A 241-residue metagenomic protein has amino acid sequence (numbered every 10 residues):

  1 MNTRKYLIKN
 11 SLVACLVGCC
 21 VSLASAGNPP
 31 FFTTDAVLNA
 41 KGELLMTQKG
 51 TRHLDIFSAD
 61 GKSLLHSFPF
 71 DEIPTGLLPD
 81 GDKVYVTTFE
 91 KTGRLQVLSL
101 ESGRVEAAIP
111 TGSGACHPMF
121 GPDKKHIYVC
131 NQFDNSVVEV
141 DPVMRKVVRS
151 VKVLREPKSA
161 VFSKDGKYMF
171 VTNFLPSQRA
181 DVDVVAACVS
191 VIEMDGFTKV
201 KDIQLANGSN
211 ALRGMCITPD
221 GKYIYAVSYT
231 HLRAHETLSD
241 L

Functional and structural regions predicted by a protein language model:
G27-P29, S67-F70, I109-G112, S150-V153 (+1 more regions): Surface loop/turn motifs at the tips and blade-to-blade linkers of beta-strand repeat domains
G27-R52, G76: Beta-strand-rich domains and repeat architectures in extracellular enzymes and scaffolds, especially beta-propellers
N39-K41, P79-G81, P122-D123, K164-D165 (+1 more regions): Residue-level detector of Asp-centered blade-edge/turn motifs that repeat once per structural unit in beta-propeller
K49-G50, F89-K91, Q132-F133, R179-A186: Short, solvent-exposed loop/turn segments at conserved positions within beta-propeller repeat blades
S58-G61, S99-G103, D141-M144, M194-F197: Short loop/turn segments that connect beta-strands within beta-propeller blades
T230-T237: Conserved small/polar residues in nucleotide/adenosyl-binding loops
